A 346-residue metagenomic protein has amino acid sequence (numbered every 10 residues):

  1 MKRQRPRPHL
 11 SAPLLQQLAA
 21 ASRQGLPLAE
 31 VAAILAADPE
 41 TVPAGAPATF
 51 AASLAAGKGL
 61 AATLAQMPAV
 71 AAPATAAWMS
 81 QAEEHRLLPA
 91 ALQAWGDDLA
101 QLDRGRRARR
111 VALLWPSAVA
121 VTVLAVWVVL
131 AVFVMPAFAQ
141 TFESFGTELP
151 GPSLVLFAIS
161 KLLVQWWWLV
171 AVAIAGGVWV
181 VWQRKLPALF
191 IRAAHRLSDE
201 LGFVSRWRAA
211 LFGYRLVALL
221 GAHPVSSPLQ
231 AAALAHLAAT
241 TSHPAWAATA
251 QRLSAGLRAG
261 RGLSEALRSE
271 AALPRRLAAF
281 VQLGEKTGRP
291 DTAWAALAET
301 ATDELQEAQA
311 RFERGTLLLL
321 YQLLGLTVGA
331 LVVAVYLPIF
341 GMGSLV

Functional and structural regions predicted by a protein language model:
R7-A108, S205-E313: Glycine- and small-hydrophobic-enriched helix-loop-helix hairpins
L10, L15, T147-F157, A194-G213: Membrane-cytosol interface motif
Q101-V155, Q165-Q183, E304-V346: Bilayer-spanning, highly hydrophobic alpha-helical transmembrane segments
I159-L162: Membrane-water interface segments at transmembrane-helix boundaries in multipass membrane proteins
V180-L201: Junction motif at the cytosolic side of a transmembrane helix
